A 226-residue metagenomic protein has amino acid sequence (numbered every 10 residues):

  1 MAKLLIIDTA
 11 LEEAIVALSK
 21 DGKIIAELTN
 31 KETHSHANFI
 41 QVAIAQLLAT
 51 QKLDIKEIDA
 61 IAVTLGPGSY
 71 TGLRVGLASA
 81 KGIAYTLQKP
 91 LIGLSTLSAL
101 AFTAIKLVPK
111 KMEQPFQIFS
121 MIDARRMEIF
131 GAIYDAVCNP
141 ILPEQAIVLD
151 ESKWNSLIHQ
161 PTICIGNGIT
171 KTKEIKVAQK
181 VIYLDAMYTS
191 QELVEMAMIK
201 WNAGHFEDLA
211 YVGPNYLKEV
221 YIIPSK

Functional and structural regions predicted by a protein language model:
M1-L65: N-terminal beta-alpha supersecondary unit
K23, P90-A186, Y216, Y221-I222: Surface "functional belts" at beta-alpha junctions
K31-F39, Y70, R74, A78 (+1 more regions): Residues at secondary-structure transition points
L47-Q51, T86, A104, S190-W201: Stable alpha-helical structural segments in soluble proteins, enriched in small hydrophobic residues
A60-T96: DPxDG-like acidic metal-binding loop motif
Y183-K226: Acyltransferase
